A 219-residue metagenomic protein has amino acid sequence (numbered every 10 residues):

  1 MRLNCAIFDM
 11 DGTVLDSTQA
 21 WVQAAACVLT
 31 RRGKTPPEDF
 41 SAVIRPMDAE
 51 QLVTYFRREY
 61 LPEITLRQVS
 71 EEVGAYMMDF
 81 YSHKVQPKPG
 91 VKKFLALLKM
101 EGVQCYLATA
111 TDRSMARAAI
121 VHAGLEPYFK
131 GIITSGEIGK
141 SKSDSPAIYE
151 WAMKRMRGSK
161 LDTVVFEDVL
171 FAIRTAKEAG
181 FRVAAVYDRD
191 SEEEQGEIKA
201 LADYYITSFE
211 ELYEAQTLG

Functional and structural regions predicted by a protein language model:
M1-N4, A96-K99, D112-R113, R117-G219: Asp-based, Mg2+/Mn2+-dependent phosphohydrolase catalytic module
R2-E101: N-terminal helical cap/lid subdomain that shapes the substrate entry/recognition surface in HAD-like hydrolases
A6, P36, F56, D79 (+4 more regions): Short, functionally important structural connectors and interaction interfaces within domains
T13, T109-T111: Conserved phosphate-coupling serine/threonine residues in phosphotransfer and NTP-handling enzymes
T35, Q104, R182: Residue-level detector of anion-binding/catalytic polar loops
D39-V43, E59, Y81, Y106 (+3 more regions): Short, flexible active-site loop motifs that bind/organize anionic cofactors or intermediates
R67, V85, A110, K142-S143: Non-catalytic, surface-exposed connector residues within folded enzymatic/regulatory domains
